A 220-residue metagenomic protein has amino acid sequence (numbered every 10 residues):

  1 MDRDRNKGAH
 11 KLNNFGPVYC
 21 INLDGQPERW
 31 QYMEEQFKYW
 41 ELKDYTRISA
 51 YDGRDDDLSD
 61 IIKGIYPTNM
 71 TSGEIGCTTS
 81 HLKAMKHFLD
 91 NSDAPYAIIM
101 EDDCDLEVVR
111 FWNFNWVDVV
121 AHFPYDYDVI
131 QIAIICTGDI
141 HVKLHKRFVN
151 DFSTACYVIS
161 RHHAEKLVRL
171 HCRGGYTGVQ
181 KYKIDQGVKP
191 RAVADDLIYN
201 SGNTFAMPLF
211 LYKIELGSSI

Functional and structural regions predicted by a protein language model:
M1-M100, C104-I220: An acidic/histidine-cluster motif and surrounding catalytic segment that typifies divalent-metal-assisted enzyme active
